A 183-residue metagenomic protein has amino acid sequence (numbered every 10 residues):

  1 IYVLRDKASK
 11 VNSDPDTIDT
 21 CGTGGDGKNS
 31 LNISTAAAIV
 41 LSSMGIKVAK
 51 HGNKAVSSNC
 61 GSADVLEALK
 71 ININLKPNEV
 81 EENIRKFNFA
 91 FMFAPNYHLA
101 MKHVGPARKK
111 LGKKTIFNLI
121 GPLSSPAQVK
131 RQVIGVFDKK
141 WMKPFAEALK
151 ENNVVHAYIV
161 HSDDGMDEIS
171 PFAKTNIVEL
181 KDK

Functional and structural regions predicted by a protein language model:
I1-K28: Acidic, glycine/proline-rich low-complexity segments that act as flexible tails and inter-domain linkers
I1-Y2, N78-N83, V160: Beta-strand segments within the central parallel beta-sheet cores of soluble alpha/beta enzyme folds
S9, S30, G45, E67-N74 (+1 more regions): Glycine-rich anion-binding loops and their surrounding alpha/beta cores
D14-T20, A49-A55, F117-I120: Core alpha/beta catalytic barrel or barrel-like domain that forms the active/cofactor pocket in diverse metabolic
C21-G24, S34, G61, G121: Glycine-centered small-residue hotspots that permit tight backbone geometry or close packing
G22-G27, G52-S58, Y97, D163-D164: Acidic, glycine-rich active-site loops and adjacent beta-strand->loop/helix elements that engage anionic groups
L31-F87: A glycine-rich phosphate/pyrophosphate-binding beta-strand-loop-alpha-helix module
